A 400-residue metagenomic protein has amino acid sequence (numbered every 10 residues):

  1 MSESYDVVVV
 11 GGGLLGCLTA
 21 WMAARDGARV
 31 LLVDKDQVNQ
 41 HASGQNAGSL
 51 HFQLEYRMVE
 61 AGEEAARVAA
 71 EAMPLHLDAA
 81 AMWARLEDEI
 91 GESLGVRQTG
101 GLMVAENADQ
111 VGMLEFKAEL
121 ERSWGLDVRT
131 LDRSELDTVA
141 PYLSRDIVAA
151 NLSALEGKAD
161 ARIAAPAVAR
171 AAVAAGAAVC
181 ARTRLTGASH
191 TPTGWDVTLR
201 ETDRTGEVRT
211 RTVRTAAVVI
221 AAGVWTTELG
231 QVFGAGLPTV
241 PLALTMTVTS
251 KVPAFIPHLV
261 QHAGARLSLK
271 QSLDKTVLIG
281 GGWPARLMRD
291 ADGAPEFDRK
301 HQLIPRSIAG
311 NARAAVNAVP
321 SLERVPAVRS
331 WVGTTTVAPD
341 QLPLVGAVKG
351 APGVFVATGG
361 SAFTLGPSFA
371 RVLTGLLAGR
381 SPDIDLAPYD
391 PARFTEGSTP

Functional and structural regions predicted by a protein language model:
V7-L32: N-terminal Rossmann-like FAD-binding beta1-loop-alpha1 element of flavoenzymes
R25-N46: Glycine-rich FAD pyrophosphate-binding loop
N39-Q40, R209-R211, T215-P257: Central helical "cap/lid" subdomain
S49-E135, R266, R306: Dinucleotide-binding Rossmann-like beta1-alpha1 core, especially the glycine-rich loop that anchors the ADP
E92-M103, K117, W124, V128-A175 (+3 more regions): Helix-loop-beta segment of a Rossmann-like dinucleotide-binding subdomain
N151-A216: Helical element adjacent to the flavin cofactor pocket in flavoenzyme catalytic cores
P253-A351: Active-site lid/adjacent beta-loop-alpha segment flanking the redox-cofactor pocket in flavoenzymes
R313-P400: C-terminal catalytic lobe of FAD-dependent flavoproteins
